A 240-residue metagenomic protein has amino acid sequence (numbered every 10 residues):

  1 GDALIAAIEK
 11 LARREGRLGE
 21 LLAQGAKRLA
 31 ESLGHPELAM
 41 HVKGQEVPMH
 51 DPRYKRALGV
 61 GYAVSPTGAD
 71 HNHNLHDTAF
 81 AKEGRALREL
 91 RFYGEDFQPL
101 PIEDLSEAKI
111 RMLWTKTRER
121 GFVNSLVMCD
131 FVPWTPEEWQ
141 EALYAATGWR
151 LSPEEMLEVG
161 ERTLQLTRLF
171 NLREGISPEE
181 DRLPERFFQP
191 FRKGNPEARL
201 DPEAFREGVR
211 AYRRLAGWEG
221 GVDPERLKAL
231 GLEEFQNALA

Functional and structural regions predicted by a protein language model:
G1-A240: Extended C-terminal regions of large enzymes
